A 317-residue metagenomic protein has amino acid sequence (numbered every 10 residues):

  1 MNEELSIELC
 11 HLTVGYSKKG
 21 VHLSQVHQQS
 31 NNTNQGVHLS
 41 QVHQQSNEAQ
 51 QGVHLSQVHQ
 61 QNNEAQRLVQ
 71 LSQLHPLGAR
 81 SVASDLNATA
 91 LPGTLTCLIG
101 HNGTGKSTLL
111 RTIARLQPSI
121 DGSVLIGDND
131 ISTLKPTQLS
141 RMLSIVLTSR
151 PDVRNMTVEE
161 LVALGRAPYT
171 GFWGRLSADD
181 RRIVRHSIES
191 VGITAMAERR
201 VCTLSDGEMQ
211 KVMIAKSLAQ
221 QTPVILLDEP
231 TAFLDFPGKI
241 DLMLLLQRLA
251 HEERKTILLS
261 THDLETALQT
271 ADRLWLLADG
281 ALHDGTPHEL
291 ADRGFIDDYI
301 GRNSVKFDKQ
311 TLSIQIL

Functional and structural regions predicted by a protein language model:
I99-H101: The feature captures the beta-strand-to-loop junction immediately N-terminal to the Walker
A114: Helix-to-loop junction immediately C-terminal to a conserved catalytic motif
G122-D130, L139: Conserved ABC transporter NBD signature motif
R200-L204: Conserved ABC ATPase signature
I225-D228: Catalytic Walker B motif of ABC-type/P-loop ATPase nucleotide-binding domains
T261-H262: H-loop/switch region of ABC-family ATPase nucleotide-binding domains
I300-L317: ABC ATPase nucleotide-binding domains
